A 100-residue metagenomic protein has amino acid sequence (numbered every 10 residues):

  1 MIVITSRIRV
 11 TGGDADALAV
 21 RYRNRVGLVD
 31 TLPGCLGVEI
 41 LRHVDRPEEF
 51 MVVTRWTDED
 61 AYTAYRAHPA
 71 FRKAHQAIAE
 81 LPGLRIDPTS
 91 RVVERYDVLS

Functional and structural regions predicted by a protein language model:
M1-I2, A17, P33-C35: Short, flexible segments with low predicted structural confidence
I2, E39-E48, Q76-S100: Glycine-rich beta-strand-turn "strand-cap" elements at beta-sheet edges
I2-I4, A15, V26: Short acidic/polar alpha-helix capping motifs at helix-coil junctions
I2-I8, E39-R66: Short, well-ordered beta-strand segments in beta-rich or mixed alpha/beta enzyme and ligand-binding folds
R9-L18: Short, surface-exposed ligand-recognition loops at beta-strand->loop->(often short) alpha-helix junctions that present
V10, V29-L32, R95: A generic structural signal for ordered secondary structure
R21-N24: Short, solvent-exposed amphipathic helices
G27-L36, R55-S90: An amphipathic, aromatic/His-enriched active-site/gating alpha helix that lines ligand/cofactor pockets
